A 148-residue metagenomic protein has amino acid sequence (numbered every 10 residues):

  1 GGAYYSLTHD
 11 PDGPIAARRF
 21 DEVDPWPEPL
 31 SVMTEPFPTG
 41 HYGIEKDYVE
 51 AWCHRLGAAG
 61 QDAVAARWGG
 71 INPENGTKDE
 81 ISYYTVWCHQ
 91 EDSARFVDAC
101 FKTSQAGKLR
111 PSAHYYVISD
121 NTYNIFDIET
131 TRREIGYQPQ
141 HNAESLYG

Functional and structural regions predicted by a protein language model:
G1, G40, E50-E74: Conserved beta-loop-beta element that borders a ligand/cofactor-binding pocket
G1-M33: Conserved Rossmann-fold NAD(P)-dependent oxidoreductase catalytic core, especially the SDR/UDP-sugar
V23-A51: Alpha-helix-centered segments that form part of catalytic cores
F37-G43, D79-Q90: Glycine-rich "substrate-gating" loop/helix at the edge of Rossmann-like oxidoreductase active sites
H54, W68-N75, W87-P111: Alpha-helical substrate-binding/gating segment
A65, W87, I125: Short aromatic/basic micro-patch
P111-Q138: Conserved C-terminal active-site "lid" loop/helix of NAD(P)H-dependent oxidoreductases that clamps the redox cofactor
A143-G148: Amphipathic terminal alpha-helices
